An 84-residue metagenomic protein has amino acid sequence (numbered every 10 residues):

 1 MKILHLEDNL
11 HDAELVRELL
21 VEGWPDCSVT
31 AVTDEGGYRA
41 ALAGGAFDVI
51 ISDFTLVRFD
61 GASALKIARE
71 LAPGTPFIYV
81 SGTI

Functional and structural regions predicted by a protein language model:
E7: Conserved acidic carboxylate
L10-D34: Two-component/phosphorelay signaling modules centered on CheY-like receiver
E14, R39-A40: Alpha-helical elements of the RecA-like P-loop NTPase motor core of helicases
V21-G23, A41, R69: A general structural signal for stabilizing positions within well-ordered secondary structure
E35-Y38, F47-L71, I84: Conserved phosphotransfer microenvironments
